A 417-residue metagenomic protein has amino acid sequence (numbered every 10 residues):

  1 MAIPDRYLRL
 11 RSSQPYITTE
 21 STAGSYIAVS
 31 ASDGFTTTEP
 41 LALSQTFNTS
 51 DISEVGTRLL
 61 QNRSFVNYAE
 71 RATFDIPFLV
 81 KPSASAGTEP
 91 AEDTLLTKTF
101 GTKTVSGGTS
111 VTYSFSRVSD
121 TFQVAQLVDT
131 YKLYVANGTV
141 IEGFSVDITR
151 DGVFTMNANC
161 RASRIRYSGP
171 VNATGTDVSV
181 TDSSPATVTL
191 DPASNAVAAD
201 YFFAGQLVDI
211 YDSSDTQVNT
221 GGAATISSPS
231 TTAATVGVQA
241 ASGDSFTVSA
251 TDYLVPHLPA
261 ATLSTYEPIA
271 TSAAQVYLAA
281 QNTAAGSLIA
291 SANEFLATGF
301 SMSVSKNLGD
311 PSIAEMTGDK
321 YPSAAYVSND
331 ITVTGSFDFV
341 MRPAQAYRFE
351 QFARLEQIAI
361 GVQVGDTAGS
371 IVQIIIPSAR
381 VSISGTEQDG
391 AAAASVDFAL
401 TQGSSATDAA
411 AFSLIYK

Functional and structural regions predicted by a protein language model:
M1-K417: Signature of extracytoplasmic/envelope-associated structural regions
